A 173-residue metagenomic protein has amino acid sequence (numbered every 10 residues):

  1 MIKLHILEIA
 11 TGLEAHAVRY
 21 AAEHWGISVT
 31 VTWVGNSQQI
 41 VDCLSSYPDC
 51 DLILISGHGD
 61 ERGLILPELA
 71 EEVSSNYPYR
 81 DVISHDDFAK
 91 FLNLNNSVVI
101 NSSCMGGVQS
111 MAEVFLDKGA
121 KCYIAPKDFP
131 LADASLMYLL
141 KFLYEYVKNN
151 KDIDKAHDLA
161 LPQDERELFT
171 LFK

Functional and structural regions predicted by a protein language model:
M1-L52, S102, V114: A domain-level signal for caspase-like cysteine endopeptidase catalytic cores and their zymogen-processing architecture
L13, E61-R62, A132: Flexible, glycine-rich phosphate/dinucleotide-binding loops and adjacent beta-alpha linkers at cofactor/substrate
R19-A22, L66-A70, V114-D117, Y138-L140: Short, glycine/charged-enriched secondary-structure capping and boundary segments
A21-G26, L44, L92, Y146 (+1 more regions): Hydrophobic, Leu/Ile/Phe/Ala-enriched alpha-helical segments that form helix-helix packing faces
E23-I27, C50-I53, E72-S75, K118-C122 (+1 more regions): Short, low-complexity, polar/charged sequence segments that are solvent-exposed and flexible
V31, I55-H58, P78-R80, Y123-D128 (+1 more regions): Glycine-rich loops and low-complexity Gly/Arg-rich segments that provide flexible linkers or classic glycine-based
T32-M105, Q109: Catalytic-core segments of thiol-dependent peptidases
V98-K173: Active-site-proximal C-terminal subdomain of hydrolase catalytic domains
